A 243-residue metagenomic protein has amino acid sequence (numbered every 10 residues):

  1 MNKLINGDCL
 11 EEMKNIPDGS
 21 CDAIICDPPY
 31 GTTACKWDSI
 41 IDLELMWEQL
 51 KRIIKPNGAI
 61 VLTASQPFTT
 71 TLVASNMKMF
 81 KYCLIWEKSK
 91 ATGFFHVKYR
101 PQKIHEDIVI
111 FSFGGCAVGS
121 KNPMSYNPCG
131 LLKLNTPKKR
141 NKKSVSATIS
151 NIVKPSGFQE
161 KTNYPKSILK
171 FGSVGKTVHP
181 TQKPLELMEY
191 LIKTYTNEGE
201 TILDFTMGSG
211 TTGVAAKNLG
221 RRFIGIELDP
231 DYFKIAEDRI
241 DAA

Functional and structural regions predicted by a protein language model:
N2-I224, D231-K234: Core catalytic lobe of class I
E237-A243: Short, conserved SAM-binding/catalytic segment of Class I S-adenosyl-L-methionine-dependent methyltransferases
